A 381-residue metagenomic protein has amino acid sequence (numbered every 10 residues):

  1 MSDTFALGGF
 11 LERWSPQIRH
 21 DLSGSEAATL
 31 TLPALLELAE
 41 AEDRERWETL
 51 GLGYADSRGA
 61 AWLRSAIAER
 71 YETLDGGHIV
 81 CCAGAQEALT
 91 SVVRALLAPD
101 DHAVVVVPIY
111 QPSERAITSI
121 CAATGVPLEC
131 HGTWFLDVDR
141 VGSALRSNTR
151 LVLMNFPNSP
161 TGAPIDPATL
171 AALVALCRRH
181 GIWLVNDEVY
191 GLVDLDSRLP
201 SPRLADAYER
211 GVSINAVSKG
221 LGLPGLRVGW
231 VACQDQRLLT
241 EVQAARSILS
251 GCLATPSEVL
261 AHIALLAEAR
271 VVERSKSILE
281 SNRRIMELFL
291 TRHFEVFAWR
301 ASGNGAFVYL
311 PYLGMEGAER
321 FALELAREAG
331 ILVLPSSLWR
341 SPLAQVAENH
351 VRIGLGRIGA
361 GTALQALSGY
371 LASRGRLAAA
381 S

Functional and structural regions predicted by a protein language model:
M1-G84, S91, A267, R374 (+1 more regions): N-terminal small-domain helix-loop-helix segment of the aminotransferase-like
L22-S25, I67, I79, A103 (+13 more regions): Generic structural signal for small/hydrophobic residues in well-ordered secondary structure, especially within
L50-A175, G191-V193, R198-A207, V212 (+1 more regions): Conserved core of the PLP fold type I
T73, R327-L332, P342-S381: PLP-dependent enzyme catalytic core of the Aspartate aminotransferase-like
I120, R179-H180, A329, R374: Helix C-cap/helix->beta junction micro-motif
A123-G125, L184, V333: Hydrophobic beta-strand scaffold residues
D206, R210-E280, L288-F289, G375-A378: Conserved core segment of the aminotransferase class I/II
H262, L279-E287, A298-Y312, N349: Conserved glycine-rich beta-strand-loop-beta hairpin in the small C-terminal domain of fold type I
